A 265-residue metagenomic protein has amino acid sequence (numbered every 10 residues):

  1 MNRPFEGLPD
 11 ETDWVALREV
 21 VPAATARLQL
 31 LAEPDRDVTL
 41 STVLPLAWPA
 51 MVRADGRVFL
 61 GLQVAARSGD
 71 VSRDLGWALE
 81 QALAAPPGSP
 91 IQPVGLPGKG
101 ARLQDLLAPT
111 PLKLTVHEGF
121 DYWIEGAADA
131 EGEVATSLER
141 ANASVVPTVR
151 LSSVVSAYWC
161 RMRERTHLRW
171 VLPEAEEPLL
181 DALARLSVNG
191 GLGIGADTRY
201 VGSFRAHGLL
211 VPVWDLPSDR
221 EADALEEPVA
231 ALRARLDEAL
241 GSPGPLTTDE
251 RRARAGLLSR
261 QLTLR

Functional and structural regions predicted by a protein language model:
M1-W123: N-terminal membrane-targeting/anchoring modules of bacterial envelope and secretion proteins
N2, S72-E80, Q104, A135-A143 (+4 more regions): Generic detector of well-ordered alpha-helical segments enriched in charged/polar residues, highlighting helical
D10, L172, E176, A222-L225 (+1 more regions): Intrinsic-disorder-associated interaction segments
A78-R220: Extended, well-ordered protein cores
D197-R265: Alpha-helical oligomerization segments
